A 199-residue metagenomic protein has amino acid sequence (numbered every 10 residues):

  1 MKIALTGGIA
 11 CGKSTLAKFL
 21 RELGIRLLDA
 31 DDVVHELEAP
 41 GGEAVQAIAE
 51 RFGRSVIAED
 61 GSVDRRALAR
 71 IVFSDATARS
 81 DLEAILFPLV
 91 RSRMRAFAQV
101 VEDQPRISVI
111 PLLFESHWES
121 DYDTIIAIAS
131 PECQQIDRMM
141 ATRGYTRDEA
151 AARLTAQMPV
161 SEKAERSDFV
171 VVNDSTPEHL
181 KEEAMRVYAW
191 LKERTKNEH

Functional and structural regions predicted by a protein language model:
M1-V63, K192-H199: Glycine-rich phosphate-binding loop of ATP-dependent small-molecule kinases
G12, D31, L82, I107 (+3 more regions): Residue-level signal for inorganic ion chemistry
R26, D32, T124, D168-F169: Well-ordered beta-strand positions
D32-H35, S130-C133, A152-T155, P177: Short, acidic/turn-prone active-site loops that include or flank metal/cofactor- and phosphate-binding residues
H35-P105: ATP-dependent small-molecule kinase phosphotransfer cores that center on conserved nucleotide phosphate-binding segments
V45-A49, E132-D137, R147, A151: An amphipathic alpha-helix signature
R91-V100, P105-A141: ATP-dependent NMP and nucleoside kinases share a basic, alpha-helical "lid"
R93, S120-D121, A141, Y145-K192: Small-molecule kinase domains that catalyze NTP-dependent phosphoryl transfer to phosphate-bearing small molecules
